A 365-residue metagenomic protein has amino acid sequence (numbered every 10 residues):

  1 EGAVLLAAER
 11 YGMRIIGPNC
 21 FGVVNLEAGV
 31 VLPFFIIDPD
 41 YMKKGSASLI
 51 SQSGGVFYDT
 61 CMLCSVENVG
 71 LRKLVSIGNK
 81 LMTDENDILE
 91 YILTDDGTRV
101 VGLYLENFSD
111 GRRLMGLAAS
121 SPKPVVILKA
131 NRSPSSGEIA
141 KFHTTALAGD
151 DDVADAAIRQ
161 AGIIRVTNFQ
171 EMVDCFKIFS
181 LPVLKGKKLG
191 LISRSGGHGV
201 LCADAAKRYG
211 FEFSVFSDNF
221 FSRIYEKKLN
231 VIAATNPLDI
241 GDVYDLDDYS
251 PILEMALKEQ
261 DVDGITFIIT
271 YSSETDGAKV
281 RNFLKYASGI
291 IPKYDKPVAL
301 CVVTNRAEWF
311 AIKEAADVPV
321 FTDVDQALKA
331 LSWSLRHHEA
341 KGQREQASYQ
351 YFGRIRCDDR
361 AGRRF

Functional and structural regions predicted by a protein language model:
E1-F365: Catalytic-core regions of core metabolic enzymes, especially those transforming organic acids/acyl-group intermediates
